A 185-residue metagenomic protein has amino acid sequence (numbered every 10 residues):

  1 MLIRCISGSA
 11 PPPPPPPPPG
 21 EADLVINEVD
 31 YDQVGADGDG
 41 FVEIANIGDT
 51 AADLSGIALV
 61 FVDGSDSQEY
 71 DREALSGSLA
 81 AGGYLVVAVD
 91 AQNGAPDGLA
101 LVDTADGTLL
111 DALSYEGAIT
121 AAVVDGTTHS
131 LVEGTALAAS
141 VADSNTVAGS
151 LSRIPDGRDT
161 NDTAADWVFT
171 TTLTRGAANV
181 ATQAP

Functional and structural regions predicted by a protein language model:
M1: Extracellular interaction modules
R4-S150, I154-T163, Q183-P185: Activation on beta-sandwich/Ig-like modules and their edge loops
T174-T182: Charged phosphate-binding loop/patch that engages nucleotide di/tri-phosphates or the phosphate backbone of nucleic
